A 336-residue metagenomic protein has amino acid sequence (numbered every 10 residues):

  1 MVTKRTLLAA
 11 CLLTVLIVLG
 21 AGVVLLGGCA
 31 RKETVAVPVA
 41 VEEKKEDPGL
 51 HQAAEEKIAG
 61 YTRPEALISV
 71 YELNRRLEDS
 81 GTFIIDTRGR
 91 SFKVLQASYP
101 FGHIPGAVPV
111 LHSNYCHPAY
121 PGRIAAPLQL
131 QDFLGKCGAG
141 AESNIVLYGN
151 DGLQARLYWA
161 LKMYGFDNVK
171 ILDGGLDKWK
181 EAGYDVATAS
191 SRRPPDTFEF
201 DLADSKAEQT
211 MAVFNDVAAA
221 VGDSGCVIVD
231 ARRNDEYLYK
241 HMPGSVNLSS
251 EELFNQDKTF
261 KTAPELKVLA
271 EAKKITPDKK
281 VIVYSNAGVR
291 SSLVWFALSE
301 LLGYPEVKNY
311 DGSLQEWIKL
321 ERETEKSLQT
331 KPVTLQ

Functional and structural regions predicted by a protein language model:
M1-K4: N-terminal secretory signal peptides that target proteins for export/translocation
C11-V24: Bacterial N-terminal signal peptides
E33, V37-G60, P64, I124-A212 (+1 more regions): Thiolate-centered catalytic microenvironments shared by cysteine-dependent enzyme domains
E55-E142, D216-D278: Positively charged, proline/Ser/Thr-rich regional signature most characteristic of the Rhodanese/CDC25-like
L73, A107, L161, W179 (+3 more regions): Terminal peptide-recognition signature
G89-F92, S113-H117, N150-Q154, L176-K178 (+5 more regions): Solvent-exposed loop/turn segments at secondary-structure junctions within structured extracellular/periplasmic domains
V268, D278, I282-L301, V307-L314 (+1 more regions): C-terminal soluble interaction/assembly domains
